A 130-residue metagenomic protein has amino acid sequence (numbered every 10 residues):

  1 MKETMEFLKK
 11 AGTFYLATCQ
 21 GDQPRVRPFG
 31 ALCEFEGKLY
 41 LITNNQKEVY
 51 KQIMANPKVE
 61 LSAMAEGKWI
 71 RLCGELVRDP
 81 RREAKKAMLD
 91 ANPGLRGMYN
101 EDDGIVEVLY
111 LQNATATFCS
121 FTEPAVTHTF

Functional and structural regions predicted by a protein language model:
M1, T43, P93-G94: Charged, amphipathic alpha-helical segments
E6-G21, V59-A63: A short, Trp-centered hydrophobic/proline-enriched beta-strand micro-motif
A11, N56, N92: Acidic-histidine catalytic/liganding microenvironments
R25-R27: Short, well-ordered alpha-helical segments enriched in acidic and aromatic residues
L32-G67: A short mixed-secondary-structure module that forms the rim of ligand-binding clefts
R71-F130: Charged, gly/pro-rich active-site loop segments
